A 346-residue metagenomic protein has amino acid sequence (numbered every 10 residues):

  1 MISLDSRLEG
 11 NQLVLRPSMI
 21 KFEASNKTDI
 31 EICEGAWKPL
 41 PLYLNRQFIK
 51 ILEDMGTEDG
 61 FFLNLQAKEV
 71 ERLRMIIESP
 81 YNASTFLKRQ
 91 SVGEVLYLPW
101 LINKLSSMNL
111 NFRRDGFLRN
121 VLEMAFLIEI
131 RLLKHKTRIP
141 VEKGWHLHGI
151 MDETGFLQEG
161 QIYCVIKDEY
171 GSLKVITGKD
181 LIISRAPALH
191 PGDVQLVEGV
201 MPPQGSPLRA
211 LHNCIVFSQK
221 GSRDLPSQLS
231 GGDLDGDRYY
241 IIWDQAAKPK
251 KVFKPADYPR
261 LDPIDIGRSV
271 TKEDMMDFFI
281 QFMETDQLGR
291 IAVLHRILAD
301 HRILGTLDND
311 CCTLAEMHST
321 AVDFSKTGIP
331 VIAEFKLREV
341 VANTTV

Functional and structural regions predicted by a protein language model:
M1-S227, A247-V346: Conserved small-residue
Y239-Q245: Short hydrophobic alpha-helical segments that form membrane-spanning helices or hydrophobic packing faces of helical
